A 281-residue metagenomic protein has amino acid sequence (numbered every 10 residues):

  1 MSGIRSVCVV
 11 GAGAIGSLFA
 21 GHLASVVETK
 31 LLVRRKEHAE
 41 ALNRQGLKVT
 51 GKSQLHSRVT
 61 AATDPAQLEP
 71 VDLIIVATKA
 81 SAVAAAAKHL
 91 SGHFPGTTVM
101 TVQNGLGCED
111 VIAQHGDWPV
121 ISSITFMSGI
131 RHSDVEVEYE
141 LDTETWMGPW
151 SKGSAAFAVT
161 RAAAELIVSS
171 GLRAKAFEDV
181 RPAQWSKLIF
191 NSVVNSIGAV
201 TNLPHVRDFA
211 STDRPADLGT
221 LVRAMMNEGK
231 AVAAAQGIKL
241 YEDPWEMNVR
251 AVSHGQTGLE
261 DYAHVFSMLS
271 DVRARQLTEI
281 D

Functional and structural regions predicted by a protein language model:
M1-Q54: NAD(P)+-binding Rossmann beta1-loop-alpha1 motif at the extreme N-terminus of oxidoreductases
S2-G3, T220-D281: NAD(P)-dependent Rossmann-like dehydrogenase/reductase catalytic/cofactor-binding core
I4-R5, D72, T97, T143: Nucleotide donor/acceptor-binding cores
C8, K30-L31, M100, I121 (+2 more regions): A structural signal for isolated positions on well-ordered beta-strands in alpha/beta enzyme cores
V9, L32, V76-A77, T101-V102 (+2 more regions): Active-site-adjacent beta-strand anchor residues
E28, T60, T98, P119 (+2 more regions): Conserved beta-strand segments of alpha/beta enzyme cores
S53-E138: Rossmann-like NAD(P)(H) cofactor-binding subdomain of soluble oxidoreductases
G92-H93, Q114-H115, V135-E246: Internal alpha-helical scaffold of NAD(P)-dependent oxidoreductase catalytic cores
